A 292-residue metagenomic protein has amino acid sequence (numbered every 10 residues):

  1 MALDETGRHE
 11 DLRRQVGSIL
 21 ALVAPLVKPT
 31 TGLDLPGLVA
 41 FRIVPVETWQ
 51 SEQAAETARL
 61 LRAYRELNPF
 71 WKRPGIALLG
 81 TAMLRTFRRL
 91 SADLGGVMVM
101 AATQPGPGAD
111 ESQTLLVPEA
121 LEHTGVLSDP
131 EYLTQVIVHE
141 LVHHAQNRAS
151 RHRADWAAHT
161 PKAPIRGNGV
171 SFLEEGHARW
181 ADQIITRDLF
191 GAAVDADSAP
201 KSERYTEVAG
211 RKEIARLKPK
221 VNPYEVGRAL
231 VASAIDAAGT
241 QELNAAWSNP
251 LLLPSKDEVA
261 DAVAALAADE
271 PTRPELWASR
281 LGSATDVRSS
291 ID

Functional and structural regions predicted by a protein language model:
M1-G17, W180: Fold-level signature of zinc-dependent metallopeptidase catalytic domains
L12-G37, A63-A77, T81: Zn2+-dependent metallopeptidase catalytic core
R13, P130, T134, S171 (+2 more regions): Solvent-exposed, acidic/flexible segments
G37-Q53, P161-P164: Acidic helix-start/capping segments at beta-turn-to-alpha-helix junctions
E56-T134, L141-R148: Active-site scaffold of zinc-dependent metalloenzymes
Y132, V136, N147-A196: Post-HExxH zinc-binding segment in Zn-dependent metallohydrolases
L141, A145, A149, A181-I185 (+2 more regions): Generic structural signal for hydrophobic core residues of well-folded globular domains
D188-D292: Pan-zinc metallopeptidase signature
